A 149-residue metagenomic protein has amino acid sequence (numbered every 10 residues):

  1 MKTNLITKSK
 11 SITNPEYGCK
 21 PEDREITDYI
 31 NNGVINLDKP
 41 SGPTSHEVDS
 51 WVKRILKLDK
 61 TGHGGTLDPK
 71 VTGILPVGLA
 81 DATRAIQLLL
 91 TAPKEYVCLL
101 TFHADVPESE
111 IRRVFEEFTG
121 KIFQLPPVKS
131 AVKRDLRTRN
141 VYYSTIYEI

Functional and structural regions predicted by a protein language model:
M1-I149: Catalytic/RNA-binding core of pseudouridine synthases
